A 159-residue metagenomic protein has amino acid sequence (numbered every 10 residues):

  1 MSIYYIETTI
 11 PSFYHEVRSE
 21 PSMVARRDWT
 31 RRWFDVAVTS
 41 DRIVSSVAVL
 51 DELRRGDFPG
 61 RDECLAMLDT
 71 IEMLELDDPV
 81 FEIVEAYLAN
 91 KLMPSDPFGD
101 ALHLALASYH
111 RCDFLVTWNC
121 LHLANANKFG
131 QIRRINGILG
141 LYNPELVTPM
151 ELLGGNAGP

Functional and structural regions predicted by a protein language model:
M1-S45, R54-L65, A89-S95, F129-I132 (+1 more regions): Short, well-structured N-terminal submotif of metal-dependent ribonuclease cores
E16-P21, R27, H110-P159: Acidic, PIN/NYN-like endoribonuclease modules and their adjacent C-terminal/linker elements
T39-I43, D69-E72, D113: Short active-site oxyanion
A48-E52, T70-L92: Acidic catalytic patch
P97-L104: Conserved glycosyltransferase catalytic-site signature
